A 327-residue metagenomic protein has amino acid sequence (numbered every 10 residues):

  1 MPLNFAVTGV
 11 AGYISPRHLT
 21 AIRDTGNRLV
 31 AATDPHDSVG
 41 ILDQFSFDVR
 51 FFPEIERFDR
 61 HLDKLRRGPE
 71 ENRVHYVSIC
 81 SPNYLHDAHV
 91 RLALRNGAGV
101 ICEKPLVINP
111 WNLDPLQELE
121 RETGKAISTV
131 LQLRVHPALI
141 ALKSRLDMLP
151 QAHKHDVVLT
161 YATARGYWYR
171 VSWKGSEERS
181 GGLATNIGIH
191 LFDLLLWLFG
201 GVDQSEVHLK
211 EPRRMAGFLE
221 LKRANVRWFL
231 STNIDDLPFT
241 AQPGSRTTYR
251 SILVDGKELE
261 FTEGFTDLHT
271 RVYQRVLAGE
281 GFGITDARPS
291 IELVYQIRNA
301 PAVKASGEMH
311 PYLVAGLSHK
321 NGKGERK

Functional and structural regions predicted by a protein language model:
M1, L65-G68, Y76-S78, Q274-K327: C-terminal helix-rich "cap/oligomerization" subdomain common to oxidoreductases
M1-D48: N-terminal Rossmann-like dinucleotide-binding module
F51-I101, P105-E118: Beta-loop-alpha module in the N-terminal Rossmann-like domain of NAD(P)-dependent dehydrogenases, especially those
Y84, V107-Y167: A contiguous active-site-proximal alpha/beta segment in oxidoreductase catalytic domains
Y167-L237, R288-E292: Rossmann-like dinucleotide-binding domain that binds NAD(P)(H)
R214-L268: C-terminal substrate-binding/catalytic lobe of Rossmann-fold NAD(P)-dependent oxidoreductases
